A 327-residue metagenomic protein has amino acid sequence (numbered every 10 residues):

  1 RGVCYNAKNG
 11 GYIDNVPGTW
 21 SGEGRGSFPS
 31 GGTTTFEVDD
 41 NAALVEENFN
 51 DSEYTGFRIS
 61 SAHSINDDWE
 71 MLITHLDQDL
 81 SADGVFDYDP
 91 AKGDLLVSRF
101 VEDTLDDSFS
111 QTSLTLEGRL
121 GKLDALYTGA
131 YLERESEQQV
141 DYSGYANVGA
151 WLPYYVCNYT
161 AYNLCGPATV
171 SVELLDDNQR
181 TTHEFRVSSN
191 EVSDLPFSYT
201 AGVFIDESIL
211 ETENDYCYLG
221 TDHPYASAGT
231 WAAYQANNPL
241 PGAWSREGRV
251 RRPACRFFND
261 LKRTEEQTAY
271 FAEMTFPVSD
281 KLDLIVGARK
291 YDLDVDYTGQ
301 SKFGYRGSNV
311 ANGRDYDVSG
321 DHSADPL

Functional and structural regions predicted by a protein language model:
R1-A82, S110-Q111, N178-T182, N190-D194 (+5 more regions): Transmembrane beta-barrel wall of Gram-negative outer-membrane proteins
G10-E47, D83-F100, D141-E173, D215-D260 (+1 more regions): Solvent-exposed loop segments that connect transmembrane elements
T74-L76, F109-S136, P167-S308: Face-selective signature of the C-terminal outer-membrane beta-barrel domain
A82, S136-E137: Short acidic/glycine-rich loop or secondary-structure boundary segments that cap or lie
V97-T112: Outer-membrane beta-barrel signature, preferentially recognizing the C-terminal barrel domain of Gram-negative
